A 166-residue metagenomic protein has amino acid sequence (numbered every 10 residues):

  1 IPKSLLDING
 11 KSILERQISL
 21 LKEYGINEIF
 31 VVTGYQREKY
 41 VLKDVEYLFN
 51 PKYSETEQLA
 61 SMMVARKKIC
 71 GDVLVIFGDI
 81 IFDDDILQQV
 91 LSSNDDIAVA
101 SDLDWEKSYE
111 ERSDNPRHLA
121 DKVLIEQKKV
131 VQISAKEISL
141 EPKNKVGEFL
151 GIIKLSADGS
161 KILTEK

Functional and structural regions predicted by a protein language model:
I1: N-terminal nucleotide-binding beta1-loop-alpha1 segment
L6-D7, K11-V73: Conserved N-terminal catalytic core of the sugar/cofactor nucleotidyltransferase
G10, D44, D79, Q127-K128: Residue-level detection of beta-strand-connecting loop/turn positions
T33, F77, S101: Short beta-strand/turn micro-motifs composed of small residues that flank or help shape donor/cofactor-binding pockets
Q36, K52, I80-I81, D104: Short, glycine/serine-rich, charged loops/turns that create anion-binding and catalytic segments at active sites
G71-I81: Short beta-strand-to-loop acidic/aromatic patch adjacent to the donor-nucleotide binding site
D84-E165: Conserved core of the sugar-phosphate nucleotidyltransferase
